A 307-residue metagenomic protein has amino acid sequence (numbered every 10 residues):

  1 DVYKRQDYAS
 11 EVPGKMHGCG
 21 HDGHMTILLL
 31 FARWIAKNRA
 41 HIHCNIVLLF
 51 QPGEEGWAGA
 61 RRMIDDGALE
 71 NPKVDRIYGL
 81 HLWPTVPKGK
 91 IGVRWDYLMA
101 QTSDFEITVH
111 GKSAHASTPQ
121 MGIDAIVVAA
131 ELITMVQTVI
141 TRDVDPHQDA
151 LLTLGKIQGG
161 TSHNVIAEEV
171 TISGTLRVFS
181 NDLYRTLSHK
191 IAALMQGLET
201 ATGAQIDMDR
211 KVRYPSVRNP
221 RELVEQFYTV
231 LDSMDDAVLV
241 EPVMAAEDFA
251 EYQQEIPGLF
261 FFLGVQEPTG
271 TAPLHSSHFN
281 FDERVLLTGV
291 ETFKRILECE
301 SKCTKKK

Functional and structural regions predicted by a protein language model:
V2-Y3: Short, small-residue-biased leader/transition segments that mark boundaries at the very start of proteins
D7-G18, D22-G23, L28, A40-A167 (+1 more regions): Histidine/acidic-residue-rich, glycine-tolerant segments that coordinate divalent metal ions
L30-N38, Q253-E255: Alpha-helix C-terminal capping segments
R33, K37, D65, R295-E298: Short, well-ordered alpha-helices that flank and scaffold nucleotide-derived cofactor binding pockets
K37-A40, Q196: Amphipathic alpha-helical interaction elements
A130-K307: Metal-dependent amide/peptide-bond hydrolase catalytic core, centered on the "pita-bread" metallohydrolase fold
